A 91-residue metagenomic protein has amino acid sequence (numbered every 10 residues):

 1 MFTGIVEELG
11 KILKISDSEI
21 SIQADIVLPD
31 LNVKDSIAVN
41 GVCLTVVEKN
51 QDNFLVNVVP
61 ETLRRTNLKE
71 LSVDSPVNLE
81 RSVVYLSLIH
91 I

Functional and structural regions predicted by a protein language model:
M1-I89: Conserved loop->alpha-helix
